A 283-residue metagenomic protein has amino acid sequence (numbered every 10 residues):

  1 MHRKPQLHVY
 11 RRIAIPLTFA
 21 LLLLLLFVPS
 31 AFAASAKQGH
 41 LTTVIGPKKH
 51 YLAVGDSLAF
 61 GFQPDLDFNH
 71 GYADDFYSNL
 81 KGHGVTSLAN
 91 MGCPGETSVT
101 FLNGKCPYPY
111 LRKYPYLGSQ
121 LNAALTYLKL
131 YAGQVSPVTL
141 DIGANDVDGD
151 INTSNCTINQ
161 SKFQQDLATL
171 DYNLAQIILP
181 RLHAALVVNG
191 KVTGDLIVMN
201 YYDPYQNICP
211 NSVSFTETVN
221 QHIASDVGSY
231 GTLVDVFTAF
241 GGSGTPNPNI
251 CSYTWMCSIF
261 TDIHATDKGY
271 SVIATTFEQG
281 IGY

Functional and structural regions predicted by a protein language model:
M1-Y10: N-terminal secretory signal peptides that target proteins for export/translocation
P16-F27: Bacterial N-terminal signal peptides
P29-F32: Sec/Tat signal peptide C-region and signal peptidase I cleavage site
A36-F101: Serine-esterase "nucleophile elbow" of acetyl-processing enzymes
H50-G55, A59-G61, S87-G92, S136-D141 (+3 more regions): Structural recognition of the beta-strand scaffold that forms the well-ordered cores of secreted hydrolase catalytic
Y110-L167, D203-P204: Oxyanion-hole/transition-state-stabilizing segment in secreted/luminal serine hydrolases and related acyltransferases
D141-N145, L179-E217: Active-site segments of SGNH/GDSL-like serine hydrolases that catalyze O-acetyl group transfer/hydrolysis on lipids
Y201-Y283: Catalytic His-Asp segment of secreted/periplasmic serine-dependent ester chemistry enzymes
